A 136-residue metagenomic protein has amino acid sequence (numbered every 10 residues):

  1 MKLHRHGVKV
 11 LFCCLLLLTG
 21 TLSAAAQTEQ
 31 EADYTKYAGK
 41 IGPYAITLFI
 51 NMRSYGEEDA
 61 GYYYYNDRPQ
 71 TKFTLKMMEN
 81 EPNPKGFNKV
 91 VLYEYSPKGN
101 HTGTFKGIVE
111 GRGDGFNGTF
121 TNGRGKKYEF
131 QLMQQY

Functional and structural regions predicted by a protein language model:
M1-F12: Bacterial N-terminal signal peptides that target proteins for export
K2, G20, F120-N122: Generic alpha-helical structural signal
L11-T21: Bacterial N-terminal signal peptides
L22-A26: Sec/Tat signal peptide C-region and signal peptidase I cleavage site
Q27-Y136: Central antiparallel beta-sheet cores of small beta-barrel/beta-sandwich binding domains
